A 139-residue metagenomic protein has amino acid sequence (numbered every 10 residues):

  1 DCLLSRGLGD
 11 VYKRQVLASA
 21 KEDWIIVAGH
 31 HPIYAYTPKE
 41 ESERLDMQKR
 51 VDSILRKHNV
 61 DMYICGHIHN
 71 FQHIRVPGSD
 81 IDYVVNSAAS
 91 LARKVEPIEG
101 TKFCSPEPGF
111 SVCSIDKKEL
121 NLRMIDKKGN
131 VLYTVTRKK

Functional and structural regions predicted by a protein language model:
D1-Y12: Single conserved hydrophobic/aromatic residue that forms the stacking wall/gate of nucleotide- or nucleobase-binding
K13, V27-H30, H67, Y83 (+1 more regions): Divalent metal-coordination and catalytic microenvironments
K13-A20: Short amphipathic alpha-helices and their capping/turn segments at secondary-structure boundaries
A20-M62, V76, I81, A92-V95: Active-site-proximal segments of metal-dependent phosphoesterases and phosphodiesterases across multiple
I33, H69-N70: Alpha-helix capping/helix-boundary segments
Q72, V76-K139: Binuclear metal-dependent phosphoesterase catalytic core
